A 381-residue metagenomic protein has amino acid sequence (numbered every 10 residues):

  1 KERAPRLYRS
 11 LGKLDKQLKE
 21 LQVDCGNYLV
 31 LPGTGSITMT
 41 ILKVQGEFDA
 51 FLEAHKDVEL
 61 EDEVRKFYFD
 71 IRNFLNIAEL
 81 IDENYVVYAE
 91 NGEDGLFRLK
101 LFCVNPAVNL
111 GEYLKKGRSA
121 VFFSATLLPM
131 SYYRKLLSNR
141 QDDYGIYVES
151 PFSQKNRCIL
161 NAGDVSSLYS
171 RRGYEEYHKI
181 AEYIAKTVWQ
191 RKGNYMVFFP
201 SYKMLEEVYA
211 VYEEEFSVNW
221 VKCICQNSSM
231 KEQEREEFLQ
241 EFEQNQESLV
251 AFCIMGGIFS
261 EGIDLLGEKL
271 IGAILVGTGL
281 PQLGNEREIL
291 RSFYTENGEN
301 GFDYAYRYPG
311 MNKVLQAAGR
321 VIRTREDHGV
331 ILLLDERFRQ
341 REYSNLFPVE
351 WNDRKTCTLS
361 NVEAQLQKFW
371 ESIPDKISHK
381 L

Functional and structural regions predicted by a protein language model:
K1-L381: ASCE RecA-like P-loop NTPase motor cores that couple ATP hydrolysis to mechanical translocation on nucleic acids
